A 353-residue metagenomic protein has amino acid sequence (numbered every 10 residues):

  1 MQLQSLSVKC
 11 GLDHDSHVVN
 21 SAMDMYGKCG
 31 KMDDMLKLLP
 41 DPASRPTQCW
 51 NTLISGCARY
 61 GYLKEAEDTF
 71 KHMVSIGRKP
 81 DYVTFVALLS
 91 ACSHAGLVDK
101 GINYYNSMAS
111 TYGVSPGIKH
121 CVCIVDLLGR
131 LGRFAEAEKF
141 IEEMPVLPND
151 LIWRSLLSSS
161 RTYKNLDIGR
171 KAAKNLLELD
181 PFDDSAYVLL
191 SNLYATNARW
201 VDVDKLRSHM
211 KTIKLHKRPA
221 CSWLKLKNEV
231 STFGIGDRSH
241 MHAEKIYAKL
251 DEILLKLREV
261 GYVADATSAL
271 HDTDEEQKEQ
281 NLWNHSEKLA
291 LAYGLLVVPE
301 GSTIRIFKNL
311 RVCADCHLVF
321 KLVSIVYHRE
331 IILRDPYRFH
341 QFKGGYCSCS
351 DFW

Functional and structural regions predicted by a protein language model:
M1-W353: Terminal (and in a subset, N-terminal) low-complexity or junction segments at the ends of helical repeat RNA-binding
